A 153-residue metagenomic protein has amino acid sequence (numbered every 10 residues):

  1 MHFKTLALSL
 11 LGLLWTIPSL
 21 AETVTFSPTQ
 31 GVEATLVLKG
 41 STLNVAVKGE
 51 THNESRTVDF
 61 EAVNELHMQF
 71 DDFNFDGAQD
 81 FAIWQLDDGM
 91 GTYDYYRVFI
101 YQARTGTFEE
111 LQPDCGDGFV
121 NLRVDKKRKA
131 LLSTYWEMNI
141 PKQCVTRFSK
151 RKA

Functional and structural regions predicted by a protein language model:
K4-L11, W15-T42, V120-A153: Acidic, small-residue rich beta-repeat scaffolds with periodic aromatic anchors
E33, N74-L86, K129-S133: Acidic/hydrophobic-patterned starts of short beta strands in beta-sheet-rich repeat architectures
A34-V37, L86-T92: Short consensus segments that form the blades of beta-propeller domains, in both extracellular/periplasmic
K48-E50, Y93-P113, V145-A153: Beta-propeller blade repeat segments, especially FG-GAP/WD-type strand-to-loop junctions in 6- to 7-bladed propeller
R56-H67, D114-D125: Repeat-based blade/solenoid architectures
Q69-F73: Calcium-binding motifs, dominated by EF-hand helix-loop-helix domains
D76-F81, D88-I100: Mid-length scaffold segments of soluble, non-membrane domains
D88-Y93, C115, E137-N139: His-enriched metal-coordination microenvironments in redox/metal-binding proteins
